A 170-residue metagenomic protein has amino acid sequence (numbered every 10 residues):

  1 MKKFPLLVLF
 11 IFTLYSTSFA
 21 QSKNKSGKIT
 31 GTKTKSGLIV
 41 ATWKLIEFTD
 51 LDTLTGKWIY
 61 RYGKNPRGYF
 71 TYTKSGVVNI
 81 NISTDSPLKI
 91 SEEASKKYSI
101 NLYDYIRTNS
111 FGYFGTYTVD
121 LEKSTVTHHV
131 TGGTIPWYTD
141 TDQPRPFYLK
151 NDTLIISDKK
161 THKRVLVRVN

Functional and structural regions predicted by a protein language model:
M1-F4, Q21: Positively charged n-region of N-terminal signal peptides that target proteins for export
F4-T13: Sec-dependent N-terminal signal peptides
S18-N170: Lipid interaction determinants
